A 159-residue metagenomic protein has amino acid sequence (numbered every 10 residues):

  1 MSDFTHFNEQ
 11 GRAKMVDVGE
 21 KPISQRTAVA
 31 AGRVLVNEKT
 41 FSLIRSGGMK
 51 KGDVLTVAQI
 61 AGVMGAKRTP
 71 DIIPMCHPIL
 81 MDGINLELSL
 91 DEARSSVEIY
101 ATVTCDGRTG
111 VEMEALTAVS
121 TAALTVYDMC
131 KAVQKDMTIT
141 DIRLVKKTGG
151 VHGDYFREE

Functional and structural regions predicted by a protein language model:
M1-L55, I60-H77, G83-E159: C-terminal binding/interaction regions
